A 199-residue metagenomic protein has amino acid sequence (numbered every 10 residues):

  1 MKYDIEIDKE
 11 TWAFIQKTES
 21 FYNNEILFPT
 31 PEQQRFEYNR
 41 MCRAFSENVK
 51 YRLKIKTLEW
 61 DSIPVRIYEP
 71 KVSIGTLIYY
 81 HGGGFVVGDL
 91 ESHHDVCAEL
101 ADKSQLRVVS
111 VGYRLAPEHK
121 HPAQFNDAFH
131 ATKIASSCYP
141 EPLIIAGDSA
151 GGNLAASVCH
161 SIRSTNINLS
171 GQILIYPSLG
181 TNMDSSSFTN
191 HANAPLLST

Functional and structural regions predicted by a protein language model:
M1-Y68: A glycine/proline-hinged amphipathic helix-loop "lid/cap" segment that gates access to hydrophobic ligand pockets
I7, F45, R52, K56-R66 (+1 more regions): Alpha/beta-hydrolase superfamily serine-hydrolase fold, recognizing
